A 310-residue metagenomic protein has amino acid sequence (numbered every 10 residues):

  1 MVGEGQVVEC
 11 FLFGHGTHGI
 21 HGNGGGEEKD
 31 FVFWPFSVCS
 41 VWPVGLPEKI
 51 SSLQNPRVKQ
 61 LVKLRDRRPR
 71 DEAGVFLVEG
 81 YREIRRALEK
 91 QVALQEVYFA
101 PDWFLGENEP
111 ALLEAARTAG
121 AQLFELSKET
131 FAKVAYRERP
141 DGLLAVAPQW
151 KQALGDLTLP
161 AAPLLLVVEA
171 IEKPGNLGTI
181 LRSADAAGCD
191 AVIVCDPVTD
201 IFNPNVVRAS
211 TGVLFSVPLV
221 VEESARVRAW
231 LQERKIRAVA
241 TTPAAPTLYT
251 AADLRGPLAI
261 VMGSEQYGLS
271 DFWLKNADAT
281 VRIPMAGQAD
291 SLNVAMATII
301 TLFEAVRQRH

Functional and structural regions predicted by a protein language model:
M1-L46: Intrinsic disorder/low-complexity segments
V32, S40-E138: N-terminal positively charged helical leader segments and presequences
I50, F76, E169-A170, C195-D196 (+3 more regions): Glycine- and other small-residue-rich loops at beta-strand/loop junctions that grip anionic moieties
G80, E172-T179, L292-A297: Amphipathic alpha-helical repeat scaffolds
E89, F104, A115-T118, F124-E129 (+2 more regions): RNA substrate-binding interface of SAM-dependent RNA methyltransferases
A145, S183-A187, D196-L214, D271-H310: Structured adenosyl-cofactor binding patch, chiefly the S-adenosyl-L-methionine
A240-A289, N293: Active-site/ligand-binding-proximal alpha/beta "capping" segment
